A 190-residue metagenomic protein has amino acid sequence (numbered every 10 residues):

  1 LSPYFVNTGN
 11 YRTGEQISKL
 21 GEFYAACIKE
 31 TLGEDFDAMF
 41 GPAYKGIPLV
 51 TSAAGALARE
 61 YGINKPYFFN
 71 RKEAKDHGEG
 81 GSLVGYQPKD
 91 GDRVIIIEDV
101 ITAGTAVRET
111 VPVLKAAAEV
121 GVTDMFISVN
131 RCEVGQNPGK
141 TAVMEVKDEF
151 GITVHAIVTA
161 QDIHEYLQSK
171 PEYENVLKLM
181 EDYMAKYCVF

Functional and structural regions predicted by a protein language model:
L1-D35: Active-site-facing substrate-recognition patch
A26, G55-R59, P112, A116: Short, well-ordered alpha-helices that flank and scaffold nucleotide-derived cofactor binding pockets
E34-K45: Short glycine-rich phosphate-binding loop at a beta-alpha junction
M39-F40, F68, T123, H155: Structural detector of well-ordered beta-strand residues that form the stable sheet scaffold of enzyme domains
K45, R71-K75, V129-C132: Acidic, glycine-rich active-site loops and adjacent beta-strand->loop/helix elements that engage anionic groups
L49-V94, T105-R108, P171-E174: Short, glycine/charge-rich flexible loops or terminal/linker lids adjacent to PRPP-binding catalytic cores
L83-N130: A contiguous pocket-lining binding segment that forms or flanks enzyme active sites
P112, A116-F190: PRPP-dependent phosphoribosyltransferase catalytic core
